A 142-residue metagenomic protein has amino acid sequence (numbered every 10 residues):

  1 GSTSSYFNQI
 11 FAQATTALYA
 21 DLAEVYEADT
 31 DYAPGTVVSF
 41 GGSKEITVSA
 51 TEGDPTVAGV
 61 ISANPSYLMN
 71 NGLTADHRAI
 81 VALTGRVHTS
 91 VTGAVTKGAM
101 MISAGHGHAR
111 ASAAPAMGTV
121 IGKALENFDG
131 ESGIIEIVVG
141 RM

Functional and structural regions predicted by a protein language model:
G1-T3: Extracellular glycan-interaction patches encoded by glycine-rich segments
Y6-M142: Extracellular receptor-binding modules and their adjoining Ser/Thr/Gly/Asp/Asn-rich linkers
